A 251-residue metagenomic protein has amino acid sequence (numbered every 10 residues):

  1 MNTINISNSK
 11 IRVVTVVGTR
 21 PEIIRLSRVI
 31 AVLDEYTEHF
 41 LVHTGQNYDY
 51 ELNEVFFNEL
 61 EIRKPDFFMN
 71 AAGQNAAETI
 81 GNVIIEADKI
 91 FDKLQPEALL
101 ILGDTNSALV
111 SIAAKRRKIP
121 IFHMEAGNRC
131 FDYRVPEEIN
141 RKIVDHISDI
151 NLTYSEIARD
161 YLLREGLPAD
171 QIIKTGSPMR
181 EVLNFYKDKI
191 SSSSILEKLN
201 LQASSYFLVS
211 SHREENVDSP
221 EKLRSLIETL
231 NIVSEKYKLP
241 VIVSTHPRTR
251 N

Functional and structural regions predicted by a protein language model:
M1-Q46: N-terminal subdomain of nucleotide-sugar transferases
V13-I23, H212-R224: Short, glycine-rich nucleotide/cofactor-binding loops
V14-V17, E22-V29, F56, F68-P168: Active-site and donor-binding regions of nucleotide-sugar-utilizing enzymes
T15, L41-H43, I101, H123 (+3 more regions): Structural beta-sheet core signal
Q46-E51, N70, I147-K222: A nucleotide-sugar donor-handling region in carbohydrate enzymes
N47-R63: N-terminal beta-loop-helix "entrance" segment that forms/cooperates in small-molecule cofactor or anionic ligand
K222-K238: Short hydrophobic signal-anchor/transmembrane segments that target glycosyltransferases and glycosylation machinery
L239-N251: Catalytic donor nucleotide-activated moiety binding site of glycosyltransferases and closely related
